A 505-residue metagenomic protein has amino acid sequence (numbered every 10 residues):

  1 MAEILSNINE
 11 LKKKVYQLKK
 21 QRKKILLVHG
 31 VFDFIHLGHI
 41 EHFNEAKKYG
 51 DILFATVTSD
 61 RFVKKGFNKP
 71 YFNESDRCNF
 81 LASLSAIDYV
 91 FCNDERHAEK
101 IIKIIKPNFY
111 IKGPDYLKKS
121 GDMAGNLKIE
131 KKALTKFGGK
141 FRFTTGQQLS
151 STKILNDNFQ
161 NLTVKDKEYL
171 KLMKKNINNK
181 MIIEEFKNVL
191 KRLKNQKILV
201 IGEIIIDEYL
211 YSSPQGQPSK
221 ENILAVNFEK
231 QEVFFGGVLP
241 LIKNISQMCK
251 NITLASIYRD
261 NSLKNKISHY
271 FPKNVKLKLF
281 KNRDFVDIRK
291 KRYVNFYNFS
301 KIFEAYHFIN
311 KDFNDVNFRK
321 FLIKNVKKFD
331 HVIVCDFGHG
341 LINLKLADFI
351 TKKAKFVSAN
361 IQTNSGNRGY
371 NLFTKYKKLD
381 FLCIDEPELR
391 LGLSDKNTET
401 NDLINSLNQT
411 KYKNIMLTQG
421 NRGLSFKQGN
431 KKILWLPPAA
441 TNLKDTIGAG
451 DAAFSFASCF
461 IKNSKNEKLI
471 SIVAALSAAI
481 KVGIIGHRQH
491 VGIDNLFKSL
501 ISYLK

Functional and structural regions predicted by a protein language model:
M1-N179, L210, L500, K505: Nucleotidyltransferase catalytic core that binds NTPs
A2-L11, Y16, N156-E221, F228-K444 (+3 more regions): Ribokinase/PfkB-type carbohydrate-kinase core domain
H36, D385, G450-D451: Short, conserved phosphate/pyrophosphate- and ester-handling motifs at nucleotide-, phospho-/glycolipid
H39, I206, A453-F454: Short active-site segment of divalent metal-dependent hydrolases/proteases that encodes the spacing between
F43, I242-K243, S455-C459: Short, hydrophobic alpha-helix immediately C-terminal to the catalytic nucleophile
G66-K69, G121-A124, L393-N397, G448 (+1 more regions): Short, solvent-exposed loop/turn segments at secondary-structure boundaries
D94-I105, F234-L241, T446: Short phosphate-binding loop-to-helix
G146, P438-A457: Short glycine/threonine-rich catalytic loop with a Thr-x-Gly-x-Asp
